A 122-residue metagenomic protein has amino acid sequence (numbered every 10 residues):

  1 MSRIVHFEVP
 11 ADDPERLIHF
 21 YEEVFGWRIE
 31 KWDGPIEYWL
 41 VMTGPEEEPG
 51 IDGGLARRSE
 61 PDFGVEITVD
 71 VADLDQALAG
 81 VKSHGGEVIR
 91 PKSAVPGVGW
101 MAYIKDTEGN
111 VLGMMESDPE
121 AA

Functional and structural regions predicted by a protein language model:
M1-I18, V65-V69, E116-A122: N-terminal beta-strand motif that seeds the catalytic metal site of vicinal oxygen chelate
S2, E8-G50: Core segments of cupin and vicinal oxygen chelate
V9, E30, L78-A79, H84-A122: Vicinal oxygen chelate
G34-Y38, P61-F63, V95-W100: Short acidic/glycine-enriched loop/turn segments that link adjacent beta-strands
E46-D52, G109-L112: Short, charged/polar, Gly/Pro-enriched secondary-structure boundary elements
E60-I89: Mid-chain, well-packed structural core segment of small domains
